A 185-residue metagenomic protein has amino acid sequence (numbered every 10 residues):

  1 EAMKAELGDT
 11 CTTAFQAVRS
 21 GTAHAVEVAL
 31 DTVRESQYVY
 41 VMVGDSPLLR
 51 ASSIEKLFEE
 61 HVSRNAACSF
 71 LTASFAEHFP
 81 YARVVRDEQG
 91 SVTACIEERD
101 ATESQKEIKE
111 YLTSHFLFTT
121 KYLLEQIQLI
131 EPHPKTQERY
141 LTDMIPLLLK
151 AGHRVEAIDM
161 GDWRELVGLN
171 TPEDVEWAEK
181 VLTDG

Functional and structural regions predicted by a protein language model:
E1-G44, L48-S52, E59: Conserved N-terminal catalytic core of the sugar/cofactor nucleotidyltransferase
A2-M3, H24-A25, E125, M144 (+2 more regions): Phosphate- and divalent-cation-binding pockets in alpha/beta enzyme and binding domains that engage nucleotide-derived
E6, Q37, C95, Q126 (+2 more regions): Residues that scaffold the ATP/ADP-binding catalytic core of kinase and kinase-like folds
T12-A14, T93, V167: Structural signal for short hydrophobic segments within the conserved structured cores of catalytic domains across
V18-R19, G44-P47, F75-A76, W163 (+1 more regions): Short glycine-rich anion-binding loops that position phosphate/pyrophosphate groups of nucleotides and phosphorylated
A29, D45, V84, T119 (+1 more regions): Residue-level signal for inorganic ion chemistry
L49-K135, T142, H153-E156, M160: Conserved core of the sugar-phosphate nucleotidyltransferase
P132-G185: Left-handed beta-helix
